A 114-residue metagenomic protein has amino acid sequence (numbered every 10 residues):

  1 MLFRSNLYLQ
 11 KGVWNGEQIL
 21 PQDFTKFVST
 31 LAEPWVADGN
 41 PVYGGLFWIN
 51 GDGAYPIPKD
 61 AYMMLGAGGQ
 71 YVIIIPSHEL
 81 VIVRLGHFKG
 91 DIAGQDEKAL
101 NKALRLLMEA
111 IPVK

Functional and structural regions predicted by a protein language model:
S5-G12, A32, G51, L85 (+1 more regions): Sec/Tat-exported extracytoplasmic proteins
S5-L9, T25, S29, W48 (+2 more regions): Non-transmembrane alpha-helical segments in soluble domains of secreted/periplasmic/extracellular proteins
G12-L20, A37, A93: Structural helix-adjacent loops and short alpha-helical linkers that scaffold large soluble proteins
N15-G16, P21-Q22, I49, M64: Generic structural "secondary-structure junction" signal
P21, N40, L100-L104: A structural signal for well-ordered alpha-helical scaffolds and beta->alpha junctions
S29-V81: Active-site Gly/Thr loop motif
M64-K114: Structured C-terminal helix/loop/strand segments within mature extracytoplasmic catalytic/sensor domains
